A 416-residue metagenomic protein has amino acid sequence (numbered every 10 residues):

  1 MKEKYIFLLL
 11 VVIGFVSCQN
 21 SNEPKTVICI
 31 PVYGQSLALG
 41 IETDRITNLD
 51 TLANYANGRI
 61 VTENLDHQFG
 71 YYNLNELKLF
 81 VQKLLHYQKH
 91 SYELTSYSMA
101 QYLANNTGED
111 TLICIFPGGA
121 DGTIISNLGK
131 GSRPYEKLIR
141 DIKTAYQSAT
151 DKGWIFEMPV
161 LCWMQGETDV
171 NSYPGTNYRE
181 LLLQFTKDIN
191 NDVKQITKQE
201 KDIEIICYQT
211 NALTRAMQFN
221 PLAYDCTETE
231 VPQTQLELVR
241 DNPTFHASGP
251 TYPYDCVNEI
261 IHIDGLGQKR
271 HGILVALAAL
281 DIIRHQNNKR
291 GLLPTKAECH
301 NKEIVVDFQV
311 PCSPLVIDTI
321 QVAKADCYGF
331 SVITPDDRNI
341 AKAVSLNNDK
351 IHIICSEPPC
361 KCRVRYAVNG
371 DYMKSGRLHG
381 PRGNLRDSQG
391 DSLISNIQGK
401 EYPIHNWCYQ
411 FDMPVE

Functional and structural regions predicted by a protein language model:
M1-K2: N-terminal secretory signal peptides that target proteins for export/translocation
Y5-G14: Sec-dependent N-terminal signal peptides
I13-K25: Bacterial Sec-dependent signal peptides at the C-terminal "C-region" and cleavage site
N22-E416: Cell-envelope and extracellular/periplasmic
